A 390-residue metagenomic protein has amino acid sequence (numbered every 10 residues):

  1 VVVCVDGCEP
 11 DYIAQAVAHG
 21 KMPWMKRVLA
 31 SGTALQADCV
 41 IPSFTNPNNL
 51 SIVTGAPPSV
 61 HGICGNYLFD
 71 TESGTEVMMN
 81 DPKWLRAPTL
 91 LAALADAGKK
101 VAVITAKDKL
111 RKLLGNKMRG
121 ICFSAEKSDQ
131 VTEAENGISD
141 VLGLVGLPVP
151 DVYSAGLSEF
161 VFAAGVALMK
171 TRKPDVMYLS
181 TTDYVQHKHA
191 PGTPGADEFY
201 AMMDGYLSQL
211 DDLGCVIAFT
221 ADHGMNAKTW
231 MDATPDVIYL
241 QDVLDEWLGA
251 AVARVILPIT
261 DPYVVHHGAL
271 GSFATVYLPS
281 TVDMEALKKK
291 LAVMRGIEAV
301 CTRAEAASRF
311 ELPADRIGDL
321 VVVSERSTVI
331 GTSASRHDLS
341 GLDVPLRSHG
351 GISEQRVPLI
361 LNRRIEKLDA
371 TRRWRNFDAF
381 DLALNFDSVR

Functional and structural regions predicted by a protein language model:
V1-I13, V28, I52, L94 (+9 more regions): Beta-strand elements within well-structured catalytic alpha/beta cores of enzymes that handle phosphate/sulfate esters
V5, S43-F44, L68-P82, A87 (+5 more regions): Secreted, luminal/periplasmic, and some membrane-associated catalytic domains that remodel anionic oxygen-ester
G7-D11, A30-Q36, F44-N48, N66-M79 (+1 more regions): Glycine-/proline-rich flexible loop or hinge segments
G7-P10, P42-S43, P58, K107-R111 (+4 more regions): Short, solvent-exposed loop/turn segments at secondary-structure junctions
A14-G55, K100-A102: Short, structured active-site-proximal loop/turn typified by the sulfatase FGly-forming signature C/S-X-P-X-R
S31-G32, A97, L213, M294: Structured helix-beta-strand junction loops
V53-A190, H266-G268, S272, L278 (+4 more regions): His/Asp/Glu-rich, glycine-adjacent segments that coordinate divalent cations and/or stabilize oxyanion chemistry on
S324-N385: Low-complexity, glycine/alanine/valine/leucine- and proline-rich hydrophobic stretches
